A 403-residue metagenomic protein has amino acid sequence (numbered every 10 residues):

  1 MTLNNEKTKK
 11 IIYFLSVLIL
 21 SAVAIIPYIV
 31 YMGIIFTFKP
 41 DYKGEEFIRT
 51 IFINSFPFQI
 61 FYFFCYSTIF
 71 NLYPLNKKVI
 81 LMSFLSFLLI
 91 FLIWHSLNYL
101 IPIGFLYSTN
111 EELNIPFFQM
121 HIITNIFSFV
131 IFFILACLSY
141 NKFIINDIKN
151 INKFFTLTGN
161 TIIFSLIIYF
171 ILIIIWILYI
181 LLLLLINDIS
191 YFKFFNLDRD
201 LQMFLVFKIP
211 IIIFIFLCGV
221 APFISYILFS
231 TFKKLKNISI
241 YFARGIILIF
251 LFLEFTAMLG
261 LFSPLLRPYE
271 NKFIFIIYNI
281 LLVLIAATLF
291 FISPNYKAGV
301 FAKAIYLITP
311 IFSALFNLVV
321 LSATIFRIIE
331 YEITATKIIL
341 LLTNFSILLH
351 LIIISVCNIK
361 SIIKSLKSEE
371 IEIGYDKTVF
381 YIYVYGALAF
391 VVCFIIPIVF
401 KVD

Functional and structural regions predicted by a protein language model:
M1-F70, F87: N-terminal signal-anchor module of multipass membrane proteins
T2-Y13, I34-F38, Y66-I80, S139-T158 (+7 more regions): Juxtamembrane membrane-water interface segments of multi-pass membrane proteins, especially cytoplasmic-side
L18-L20, L81-L92, T156-I167, F242-L253 (+2 more regions): Transmembrane alpha-helical segments of multi-pass membrane proteins
K43-F52, F207-I211, S239-I246, P264-L282 (+2 more regions): Transmembrane alpha-helix entry/boundary detector in multi-pass membrane proteins
R49, Y66-F216, S225-A243: Membrane-interface helix-loop-helix junctions at boundaries between adjacent transmembrane segments
I53-Y66, I126-K142, I213-Y226, I280-I292 (+1 more regions): Hydrophobic cores of alpha-helical transmembrane segments in multi-pass inner/ER membrane proteins, independent
S86-F91, S165-L172, I311-V320, T343-C357: Hydrophobic alpha-helical membrane segments
H95-L100, L172-L178, L253-F262, A314-R327 (+2 more regions): Hydrophobic alpha-helical transmembrane segments in multi-pass integral membrane proteins
